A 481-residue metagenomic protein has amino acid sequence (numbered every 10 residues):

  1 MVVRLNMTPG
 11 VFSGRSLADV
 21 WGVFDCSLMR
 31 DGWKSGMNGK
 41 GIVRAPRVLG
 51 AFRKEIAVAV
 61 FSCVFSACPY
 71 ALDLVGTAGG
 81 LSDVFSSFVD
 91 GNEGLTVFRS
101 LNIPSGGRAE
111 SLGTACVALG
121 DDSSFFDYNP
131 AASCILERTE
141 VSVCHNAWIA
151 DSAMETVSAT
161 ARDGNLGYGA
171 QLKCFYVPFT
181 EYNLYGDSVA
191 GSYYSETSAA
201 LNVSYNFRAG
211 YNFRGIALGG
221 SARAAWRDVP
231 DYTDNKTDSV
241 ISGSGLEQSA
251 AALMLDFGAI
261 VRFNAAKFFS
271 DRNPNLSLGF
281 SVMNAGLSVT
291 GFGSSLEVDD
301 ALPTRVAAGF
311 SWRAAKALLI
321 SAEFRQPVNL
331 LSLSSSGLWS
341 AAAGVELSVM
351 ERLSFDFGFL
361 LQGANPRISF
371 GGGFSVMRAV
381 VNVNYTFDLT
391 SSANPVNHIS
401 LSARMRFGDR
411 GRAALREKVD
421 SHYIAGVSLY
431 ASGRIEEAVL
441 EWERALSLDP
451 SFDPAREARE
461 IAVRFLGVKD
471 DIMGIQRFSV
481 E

Functional and structural regions predicted by a protein language model:
V2-V11: Extreme N-terminal basic, low-complexity initiation segments that serve as generic localization/processing leaders
G39-A57: Bacterial N-terminal signal peptides that target proteins for export
E55-A67: Bacterial N-terminal signal peptides
L72-G113, A153-S158, R162-G467, M473-V480: Outer-membrane beta-barrel porins/channels
T114-C116, T139-A150: Short strand-turn segments of transmembrane beta-barrel domains in outer membranes, especially the first one or two
S124-I135: N-terminal periplasmic accessory domains that precede and gate Gram-negative outer-membrane beta-barrel machines
